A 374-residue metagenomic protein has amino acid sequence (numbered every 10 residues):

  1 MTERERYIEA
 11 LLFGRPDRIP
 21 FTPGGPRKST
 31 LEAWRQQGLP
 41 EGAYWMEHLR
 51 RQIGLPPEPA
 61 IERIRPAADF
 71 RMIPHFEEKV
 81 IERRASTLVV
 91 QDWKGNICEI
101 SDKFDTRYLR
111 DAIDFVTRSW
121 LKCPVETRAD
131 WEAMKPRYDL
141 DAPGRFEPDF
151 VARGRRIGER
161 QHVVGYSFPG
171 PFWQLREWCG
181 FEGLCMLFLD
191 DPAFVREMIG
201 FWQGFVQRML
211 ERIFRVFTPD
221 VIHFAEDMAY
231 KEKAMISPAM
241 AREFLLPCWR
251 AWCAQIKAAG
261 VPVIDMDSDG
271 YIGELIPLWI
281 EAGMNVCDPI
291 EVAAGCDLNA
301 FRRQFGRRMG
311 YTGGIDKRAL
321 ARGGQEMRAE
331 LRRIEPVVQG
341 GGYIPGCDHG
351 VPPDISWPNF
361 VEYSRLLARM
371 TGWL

Functional and structural regions predicted by a protein language model:
M1-L39, V89-Q91, I100, T117 (+1 more regions): Active-site loop segments of alpha/beta catalytic cores
T30-E78: Segments that shape or occlude catalytic/ligand-binding pockets
E78-E82, D105: A structural signal for short, hydrophobic beta-strand segments that form beta-sheets in beta-rich/all-beta domains
C98-F115: Extended Gly/Ser/Thr-rich low-complexity repeat segments, especially those forming or decorating extracellular
